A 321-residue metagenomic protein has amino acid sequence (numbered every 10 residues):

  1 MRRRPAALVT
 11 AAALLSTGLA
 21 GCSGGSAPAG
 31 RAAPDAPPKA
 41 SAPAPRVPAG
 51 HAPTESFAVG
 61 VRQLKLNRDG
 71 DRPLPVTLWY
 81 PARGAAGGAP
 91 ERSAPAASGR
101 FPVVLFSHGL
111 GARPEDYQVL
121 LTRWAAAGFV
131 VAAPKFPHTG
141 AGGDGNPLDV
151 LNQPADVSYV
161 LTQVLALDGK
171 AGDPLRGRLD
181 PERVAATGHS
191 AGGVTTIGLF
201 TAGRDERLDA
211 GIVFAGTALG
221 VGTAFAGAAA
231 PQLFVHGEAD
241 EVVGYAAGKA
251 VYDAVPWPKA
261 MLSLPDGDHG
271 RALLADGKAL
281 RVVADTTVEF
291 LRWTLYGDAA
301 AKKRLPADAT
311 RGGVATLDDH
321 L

Functional and structural regions predicted by a protein language model:
M1-S26: Secretory targeting and sorting signals
A29-L105, D116, R123-A127: Domain-level recognition of soluble alpha/beta enzyme cores, biased toward histidine phosphatases/phosphomutases
R31, D276-L321: Alpha/beta-hydrolase-fold serine-hydrolase catalytic core, especially in secreted/extracellular enzymes
F101, H108-A112, E238: Active-site glycine-rich loops that stabilize anionic/oxyanionic intermediates across multiple enzyme folds
D116, P147-P181, A186, G198: Alpha/beta-hydrolase active-site loop
A228, F234-H236, D240: Short beta-strand/loop motif that positions the catalytic acidic residue of the alpha/beta-hydrolase fold
A239-V243, H269-G270: Acidic catalytic loop of the alpha/beta-hydrolase fold
V243-D253, D276: Short alpha-helix in the alpha/beta-hydrolase fold that links the catalytic acid
